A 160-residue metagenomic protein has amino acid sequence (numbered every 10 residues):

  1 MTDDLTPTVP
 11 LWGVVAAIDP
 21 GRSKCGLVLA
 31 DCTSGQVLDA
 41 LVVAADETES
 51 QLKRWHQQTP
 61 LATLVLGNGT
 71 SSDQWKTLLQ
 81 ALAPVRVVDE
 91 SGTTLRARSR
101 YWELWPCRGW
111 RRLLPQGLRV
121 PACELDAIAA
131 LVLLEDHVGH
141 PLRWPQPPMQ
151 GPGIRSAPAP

Functional and structural regions predicted by a protein language model:
T2-P160: Phosphate- and other anionic-substrate recognition elements at nucleic-acid/protein interfaces
